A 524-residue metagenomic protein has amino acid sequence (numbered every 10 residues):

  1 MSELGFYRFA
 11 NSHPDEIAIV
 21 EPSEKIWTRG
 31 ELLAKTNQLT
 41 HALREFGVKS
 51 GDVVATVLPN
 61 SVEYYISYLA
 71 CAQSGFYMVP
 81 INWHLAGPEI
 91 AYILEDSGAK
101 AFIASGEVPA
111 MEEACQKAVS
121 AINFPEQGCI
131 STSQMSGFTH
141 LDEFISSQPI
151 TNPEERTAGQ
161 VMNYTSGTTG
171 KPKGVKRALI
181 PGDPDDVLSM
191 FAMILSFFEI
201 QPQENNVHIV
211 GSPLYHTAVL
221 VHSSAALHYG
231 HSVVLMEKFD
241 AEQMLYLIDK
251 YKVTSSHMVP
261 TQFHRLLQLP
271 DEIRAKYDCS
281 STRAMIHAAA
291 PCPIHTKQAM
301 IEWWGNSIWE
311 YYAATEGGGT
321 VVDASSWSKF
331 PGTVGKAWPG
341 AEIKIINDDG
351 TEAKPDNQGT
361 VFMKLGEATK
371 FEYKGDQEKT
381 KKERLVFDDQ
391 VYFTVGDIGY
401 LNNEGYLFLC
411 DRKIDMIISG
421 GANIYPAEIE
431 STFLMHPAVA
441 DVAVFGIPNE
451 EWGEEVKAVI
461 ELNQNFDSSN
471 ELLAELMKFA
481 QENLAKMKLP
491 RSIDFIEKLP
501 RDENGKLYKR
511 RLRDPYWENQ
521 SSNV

Functional and structural regions predicted by a protein language model:
P14-D15, C129, Q134-S136, E143-S166 (+2 more regions): Conserved pre-ATP/AMP-binding loop-to-beta segment of ANL
D15-S61, Y65, L69, A86-A91: Conserved AMP-binding/adenylate-forming core of the ANL superfamily
T28-G30, Q160-S189: Conserved AMP-binding A3 loop
H41, L85, A91-Y92, F102 (+8 more regions): AMP-binding/adenylate-forming catalytic core of the ANL superfamily
E45-F46, Q73-S147, E154: Structural core segment of the AMP-binding/adenylate-forming
M162-S166, H228-Y229, V253-M258, L269-F330 (+2 more regions): Gly/Ser/Thr-rich phosphate-binding loop
D183-V207, G211, Y215-S255, L269: Conserved AMP-binding/adenylation subdomain of ANL enzymes
G340, T351-L385, I424: Conserved ATP/PPi-binding loop(s) of AMP-dependent carboxylate-activating enzymes
